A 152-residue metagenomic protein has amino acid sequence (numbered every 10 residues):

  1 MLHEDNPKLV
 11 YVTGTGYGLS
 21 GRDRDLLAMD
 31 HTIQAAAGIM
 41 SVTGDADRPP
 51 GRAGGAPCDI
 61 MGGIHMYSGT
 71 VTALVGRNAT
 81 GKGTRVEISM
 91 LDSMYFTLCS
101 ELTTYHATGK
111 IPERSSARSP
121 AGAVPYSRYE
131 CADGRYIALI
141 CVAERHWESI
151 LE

Functional and structural regions predicted by a protein language model:
M1-G44: N-terminal Rossmann-like NAD(P) cofactor-binding subdomain of oxidoreductases, focused on the glycine-rich
A36, M40-E152: Acidic, glycine-rich segments within the central catalytic cores of soluble metabolic enzymes that bind/position
